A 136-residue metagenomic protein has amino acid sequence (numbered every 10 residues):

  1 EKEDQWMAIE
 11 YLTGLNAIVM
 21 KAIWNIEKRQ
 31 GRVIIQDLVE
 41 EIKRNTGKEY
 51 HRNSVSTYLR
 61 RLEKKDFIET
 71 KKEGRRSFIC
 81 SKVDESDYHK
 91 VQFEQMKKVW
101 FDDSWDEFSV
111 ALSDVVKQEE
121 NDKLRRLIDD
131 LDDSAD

Functional and structural regions predicted by a protein language model:
E1-Q30: Short alpha-helical segments that sit at the start of domains
R29-I42: Short acidic, hydrophobic short linear motifs in intrinsically disordered regions
E40-Y50: Short helix-coil junctions and helix-kink-helix linkers
S56-R60: Short, hydrophobic-biased segments on the C-terminal half of alpha helices that form "recognition helices"
D66: Glycine-centered, phosphate/nucleic-acid-interacting loop/turn motifs that mediate DNA/RNA or nucleotide
E69-T70: Short beta-strand "wing" residues that participate in macromolecule-binding interfaces
E73-F93: Short, cationic-aromatic polyanion-contact patches
V91-A135: Amphipathic alpha-helical dimerization/coiled-coil segments that flank or bridge DNA-binding/regulatory modules
